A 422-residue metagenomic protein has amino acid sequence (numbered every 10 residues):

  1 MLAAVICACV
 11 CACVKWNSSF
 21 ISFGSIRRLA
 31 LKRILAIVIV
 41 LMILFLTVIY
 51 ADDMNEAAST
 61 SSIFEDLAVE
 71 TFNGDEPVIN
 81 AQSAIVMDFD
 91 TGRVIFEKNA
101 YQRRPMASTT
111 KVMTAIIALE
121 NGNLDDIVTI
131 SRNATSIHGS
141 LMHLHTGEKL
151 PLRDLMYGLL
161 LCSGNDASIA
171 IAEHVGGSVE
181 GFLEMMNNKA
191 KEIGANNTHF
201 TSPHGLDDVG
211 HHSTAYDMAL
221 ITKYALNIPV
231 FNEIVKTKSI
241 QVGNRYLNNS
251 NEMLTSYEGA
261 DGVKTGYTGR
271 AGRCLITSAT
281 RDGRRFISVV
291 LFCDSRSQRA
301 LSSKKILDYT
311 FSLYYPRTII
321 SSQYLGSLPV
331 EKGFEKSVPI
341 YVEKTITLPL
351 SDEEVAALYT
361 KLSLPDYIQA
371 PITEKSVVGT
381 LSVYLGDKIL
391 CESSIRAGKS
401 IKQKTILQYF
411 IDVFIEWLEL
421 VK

Functional and structural regions predicted by a protein language model:
C7-C13: Cysteine-centered motifs
A12, A51-P229, I240-G243: Active-site-adjacent loops and short helices of periplasmic peptidoglycan-processing enzymes
F20-F23, F45: Aromatic (phenylalanine/tyrosine) cluster motif
K32-A51: Sec-dependent N-terminal signal peptides of Gram-positive bacterial secreted proteins and lipoproteins
A195-N196, D207-K422: Domain-terminus/edge residues, biased toward the C-terminal soluble/receptor-binding domains of extracytoplasmic
